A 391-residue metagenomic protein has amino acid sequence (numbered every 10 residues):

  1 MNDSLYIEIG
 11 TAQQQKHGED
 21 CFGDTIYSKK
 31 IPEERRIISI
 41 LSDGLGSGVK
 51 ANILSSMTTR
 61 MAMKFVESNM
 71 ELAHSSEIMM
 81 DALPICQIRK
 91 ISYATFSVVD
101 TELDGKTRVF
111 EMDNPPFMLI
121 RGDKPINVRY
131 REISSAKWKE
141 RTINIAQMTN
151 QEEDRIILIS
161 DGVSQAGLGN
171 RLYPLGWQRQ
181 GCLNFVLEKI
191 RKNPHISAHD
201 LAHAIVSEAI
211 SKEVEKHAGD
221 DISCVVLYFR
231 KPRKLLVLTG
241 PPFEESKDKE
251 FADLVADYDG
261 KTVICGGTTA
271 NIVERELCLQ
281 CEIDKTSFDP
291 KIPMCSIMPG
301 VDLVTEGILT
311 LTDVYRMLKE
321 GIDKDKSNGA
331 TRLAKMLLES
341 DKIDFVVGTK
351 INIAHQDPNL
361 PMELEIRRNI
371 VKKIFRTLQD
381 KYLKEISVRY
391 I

Functional and structural regions predicted by a protein language model:
M1-F22: Regulatory cytosolic signal-relay segments
E19-E34, V128-N170: Acidic loop->beta-strand submotif enriched in PP2C/PPM serine/threonine phosphatases
T25-M80, I157, G169-N184: Primarily the active-site beta-strand->alpha-helix module of PP2C/PPM metal-dependent phosphatases, and frequently
R35-S47, E111, T149-Y173, L227 (+2 more regions): Conserved beta-strand-loop-short alpha-helix elements that form and flank the Mn2+/Mg2+-coordinating active site
I53-D123, I143, I196-L227: Catalytic core of PPM/PP2C metal-dependent serine/threonine phosphatase domains
K106, D257-T262: Short active-site oxyanion
S164-D253, D257-D259, L279-I391: C-terminal catalytic subdomain
H217, G260-E274: Conserved phosphate/anionic-ligand binding catalytic regions in large, soluble enzymes, centered on
